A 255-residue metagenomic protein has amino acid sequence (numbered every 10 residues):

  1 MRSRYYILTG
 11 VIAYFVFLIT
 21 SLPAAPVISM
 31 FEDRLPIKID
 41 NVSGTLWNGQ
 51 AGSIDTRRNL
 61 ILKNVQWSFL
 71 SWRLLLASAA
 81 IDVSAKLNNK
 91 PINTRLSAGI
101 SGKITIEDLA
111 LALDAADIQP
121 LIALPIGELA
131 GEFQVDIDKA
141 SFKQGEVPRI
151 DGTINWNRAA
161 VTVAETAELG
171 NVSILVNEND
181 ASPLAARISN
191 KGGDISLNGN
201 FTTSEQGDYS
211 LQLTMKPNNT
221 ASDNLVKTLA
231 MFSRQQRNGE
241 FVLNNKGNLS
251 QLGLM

Functional and structural regions predicted by a protein language model:
R2-T9, P26-D33, E165-M255: Extended terminal
F15-D40: Aromatic-capped interface at the extracytoplasmic side of an N-terminal signal-anchor transmembrane helix
I37-G127, Q134: N-terminal beta-strand/beta-hairpin edge segment
N59-W67, K86-T94, L121-D138, T166-S173 (+2 more regions): Amphipathic hydrophobic-ligand
A79-V83, N155, L184-I188: Transmembrane beta-strand segments that form the barrel wall of outer-membrane beta-barrel proteins
L87, I100, R158-A160, G192 (+1 more regions): Transmembrane beta-strands of outer-membrane beta-barrel pores
L96-L184: Elongated, acidic membrane-bridging lipid-handling scaffolds and related periplasm/extracellular "bridge/tunnel" systems
